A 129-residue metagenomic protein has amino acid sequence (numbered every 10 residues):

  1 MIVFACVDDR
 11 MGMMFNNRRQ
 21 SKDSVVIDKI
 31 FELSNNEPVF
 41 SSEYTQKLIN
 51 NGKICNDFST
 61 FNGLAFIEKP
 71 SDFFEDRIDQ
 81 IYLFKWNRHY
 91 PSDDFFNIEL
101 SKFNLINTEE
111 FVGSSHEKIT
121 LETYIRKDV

Functional and structural regions predicted by a protein language model:
M1-V129: Enzymes that bind and transform nitrogen-containing heteroaromatic metabolites
